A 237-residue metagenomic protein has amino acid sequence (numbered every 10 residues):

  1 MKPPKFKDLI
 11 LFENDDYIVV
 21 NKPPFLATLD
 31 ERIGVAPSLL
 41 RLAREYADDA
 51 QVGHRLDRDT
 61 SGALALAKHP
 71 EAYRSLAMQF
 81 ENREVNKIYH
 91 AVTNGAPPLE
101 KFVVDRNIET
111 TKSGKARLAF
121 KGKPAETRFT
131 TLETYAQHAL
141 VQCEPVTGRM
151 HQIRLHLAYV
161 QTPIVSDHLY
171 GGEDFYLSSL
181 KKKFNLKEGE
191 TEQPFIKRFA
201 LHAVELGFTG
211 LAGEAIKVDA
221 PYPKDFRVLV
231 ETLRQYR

Functional and structural regions predicted by a protein language model:
M1-A136, L157, Y222-Y236: RNA pseudouridine synthases
M1-D8, F12, D16, P23-T28 (+1 more regions): Pseudouridine synthases involved in rRNA/tRNA modification
K68, P145, V218: Small/polar loops that bind or transfer phosphate-bearing groups
A125, A139, H202: Exposed loop/turn and edge beta-strand positions of beta-sandwich/beta-sheet ligand-binding modules
V141-C143: Short histidine-centered loop motifs in beta-beta connectors
